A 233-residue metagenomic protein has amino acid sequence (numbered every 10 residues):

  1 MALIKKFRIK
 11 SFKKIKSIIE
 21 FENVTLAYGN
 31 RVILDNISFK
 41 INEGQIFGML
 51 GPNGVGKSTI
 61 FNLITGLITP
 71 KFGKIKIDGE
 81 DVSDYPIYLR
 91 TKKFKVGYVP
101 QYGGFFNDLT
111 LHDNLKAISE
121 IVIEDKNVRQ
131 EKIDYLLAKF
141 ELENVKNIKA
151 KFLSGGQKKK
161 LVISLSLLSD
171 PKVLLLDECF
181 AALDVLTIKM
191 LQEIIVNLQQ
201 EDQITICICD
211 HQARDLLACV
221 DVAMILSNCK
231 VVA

Functional and structural regions predicted by a protein language model:
L50-P52: The feature captures the beta-strand-to-loop junction immediately N-terminal to the Walker
T65: Helix-to-loop junction immediately C-terminal to a conserved catalytic motif
V82-G97, Y102: ABC ATPase NBD coupling module
N127-V145: Conserved ABC ATPase "signature" region
K149-L153: Conserved ABC ATPase signature
E178-C179: Walker B catalytic motif
D210-H211: H-loop/switch region of ABC-family ATPase nucleotide-binding domains
